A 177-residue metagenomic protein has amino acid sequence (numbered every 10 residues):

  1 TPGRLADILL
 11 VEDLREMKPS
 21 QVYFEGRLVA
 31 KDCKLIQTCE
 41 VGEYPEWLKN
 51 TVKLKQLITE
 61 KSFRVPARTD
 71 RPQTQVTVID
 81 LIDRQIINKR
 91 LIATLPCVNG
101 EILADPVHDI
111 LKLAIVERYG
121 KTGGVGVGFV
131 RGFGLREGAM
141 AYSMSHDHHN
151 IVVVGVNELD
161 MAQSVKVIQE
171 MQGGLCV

Functional and structural regions predicted by a protein language model:
T1-V177: Active-site microenvironment of metallo-dependent hydrolases
